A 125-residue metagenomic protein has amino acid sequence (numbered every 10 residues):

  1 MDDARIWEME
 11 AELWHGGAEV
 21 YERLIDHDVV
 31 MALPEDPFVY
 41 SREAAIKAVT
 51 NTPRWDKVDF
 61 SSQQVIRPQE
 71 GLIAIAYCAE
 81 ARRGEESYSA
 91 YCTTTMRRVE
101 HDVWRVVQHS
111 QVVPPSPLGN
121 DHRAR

Functional and structural regions predicted by a protein language model:
M1-R23, V30-R125: A beta-strand edge to alpha-helix "cap/lid" segment located at domain peripheries
